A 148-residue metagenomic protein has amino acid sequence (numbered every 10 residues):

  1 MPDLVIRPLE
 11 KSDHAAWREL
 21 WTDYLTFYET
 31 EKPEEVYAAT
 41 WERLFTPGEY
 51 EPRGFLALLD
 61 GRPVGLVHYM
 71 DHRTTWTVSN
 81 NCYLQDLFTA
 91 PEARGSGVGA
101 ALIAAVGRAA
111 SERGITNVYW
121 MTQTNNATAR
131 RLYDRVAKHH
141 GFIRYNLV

Functional and structural regions predicted by a protein language model:
D3-V5: Extreme N-terminal starter segment of soluble prokaryotic enzymes
P8-H14, L20-S79, Q85, A109 (+2 more regions): Acetyl-CoA-dependent GNAT
H72-T74, E92, N125: Short coil/turn motifs at secondary-structure junctions
L87-R94: A short, internal acetyl-CoA/4′-phosphopantetheine-binding micro-motif in the GNAT/acyltransferase core
G95-R108, R135: Conserved acetyl-CoA-binding loop-helix of GNAT-fold acetyltransferases
A100, T124-F142, L147: Conserved active-site alpha-helix within GNAT-family acetyltransferase domains
S111-M121: Conserved GNAT acetyl-CoA-binding A-motif
